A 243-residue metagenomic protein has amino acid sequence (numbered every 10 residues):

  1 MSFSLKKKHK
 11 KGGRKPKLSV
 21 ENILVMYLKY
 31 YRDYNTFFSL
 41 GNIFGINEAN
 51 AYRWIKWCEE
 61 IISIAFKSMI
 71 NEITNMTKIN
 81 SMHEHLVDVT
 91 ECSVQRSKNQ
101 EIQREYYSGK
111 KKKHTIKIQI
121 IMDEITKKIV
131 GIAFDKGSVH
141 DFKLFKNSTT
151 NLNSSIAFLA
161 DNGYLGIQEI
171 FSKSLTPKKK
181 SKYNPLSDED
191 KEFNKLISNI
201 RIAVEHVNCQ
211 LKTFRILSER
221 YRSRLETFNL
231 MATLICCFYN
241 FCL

Functional and structural regions predicted by a protein language model:
M1-K17, H114, N184: Basic, low-complexity segments
L18-V20, Y34-L243: Short, well-ordered secondary-structure "scaffold" segments embedded in the functional core of diverse domains
I23-Y27: Short alpha-helical "packing" element that flanks the helix-turn-helix/winged-helix DNA-binding module
Y30-R32: Short amphipathic helical patch at the helix-1/turn junction of helix-turn-helix
